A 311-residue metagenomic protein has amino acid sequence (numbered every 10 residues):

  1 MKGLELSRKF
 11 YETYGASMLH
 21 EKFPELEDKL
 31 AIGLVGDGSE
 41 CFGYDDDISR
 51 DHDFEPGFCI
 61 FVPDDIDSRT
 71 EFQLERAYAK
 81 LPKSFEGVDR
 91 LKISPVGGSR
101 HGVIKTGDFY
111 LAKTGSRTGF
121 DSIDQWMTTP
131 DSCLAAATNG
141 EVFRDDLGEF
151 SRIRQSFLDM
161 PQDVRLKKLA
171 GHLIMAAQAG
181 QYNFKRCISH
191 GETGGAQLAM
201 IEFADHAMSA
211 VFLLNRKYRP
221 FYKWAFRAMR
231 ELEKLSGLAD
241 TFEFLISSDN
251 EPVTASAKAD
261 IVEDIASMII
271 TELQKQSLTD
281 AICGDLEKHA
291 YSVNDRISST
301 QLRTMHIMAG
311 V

Functional and structural regions predicted by a protein language model:
M1-K2, I66-F72, V262: Basic, alpha-helical terminal appendages of large translation-related enzymes
M1-L6, K105-T106, F221, G237: Secondary-structure junction/capping motif
M1-S17: N-terminal regions immediately upstream of nucleotidyltransferase
G15-F23, L74, Y78-P82, I269 (+1 more regions): Hydrophobic, Leu/Ile/Phe/Ala-enriched alpha-helical segments that form helix-helix packing faces
L19-D65: Active-site nucleotide-donor binding segment shared across nucleotidyl transfer reactions
S68-I188: Conserved NTP/Mg2+-binding pocket subregion across the NTase superfamily
S132-R303, M308-G310: Conserved nucleotidyltransferase catalytic core and NTase-mimicking acidic/glycine-rich helix/loop elements in nucleic
